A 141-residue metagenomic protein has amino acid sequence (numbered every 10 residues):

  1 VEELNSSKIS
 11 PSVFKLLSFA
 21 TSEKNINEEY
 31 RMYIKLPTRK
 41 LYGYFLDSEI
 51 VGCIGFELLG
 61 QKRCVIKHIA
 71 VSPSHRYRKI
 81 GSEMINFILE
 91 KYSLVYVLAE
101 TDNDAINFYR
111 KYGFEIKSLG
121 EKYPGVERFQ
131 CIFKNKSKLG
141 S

Functional and structural regions predicted by a protein language model:
V1-E28, F45: Short amphipathic alpha-helix that is part of the acyltransferase structural core
M32-T38: Short loop/turn motifs at secondary-structure junctions and domain boundaries
R39, G125-I132: Short hydrophobic/aromatic beta-strand or adjacent loop that forms the aromatic wall/cage of a ligand/substrate-binding
G43, E49-L58, R63-A70: Conserved beta-strand in the GNAT
V71, Y77-E90: Conserved acetyl-CoA-binding loop-helix of GNAT-fold acetyltransferases
E90-N103: Conserved GNAT acetyl-CoA-binding A-motif
N103-V126: Conserved active-site alpha-helix within GNAT-family acetyltransferase domains
